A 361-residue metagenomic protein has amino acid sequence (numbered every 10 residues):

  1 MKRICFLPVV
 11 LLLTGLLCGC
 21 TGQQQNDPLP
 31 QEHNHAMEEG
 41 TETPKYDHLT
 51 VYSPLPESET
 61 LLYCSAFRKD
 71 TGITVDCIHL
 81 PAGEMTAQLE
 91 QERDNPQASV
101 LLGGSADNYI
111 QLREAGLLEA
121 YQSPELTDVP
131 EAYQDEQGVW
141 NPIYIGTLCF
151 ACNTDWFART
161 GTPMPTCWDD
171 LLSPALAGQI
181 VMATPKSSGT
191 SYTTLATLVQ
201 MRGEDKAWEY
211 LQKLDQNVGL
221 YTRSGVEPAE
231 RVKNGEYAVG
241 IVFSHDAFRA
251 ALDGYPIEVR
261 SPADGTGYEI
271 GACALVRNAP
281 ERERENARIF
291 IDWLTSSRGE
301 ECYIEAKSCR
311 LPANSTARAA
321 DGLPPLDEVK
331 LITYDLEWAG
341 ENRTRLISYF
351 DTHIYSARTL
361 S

Functional and structural regions predicted by a protein language model:
M1-H48, T359-S361: Short, low-complexity disordered leader/linker segments with a strong preference for bacterial N-terminal type II
G22, L29-Q111: Early extracytoplasmic/lumenal segment of secretory-pathway proteins
T50-L61, P96-E236: Extracytoplasmic ligand-binding site segments that recognize negatively charged/polar headgroups
D107-Q111, K233, A238-P256: A ligand-binding cleft/hinge motif common to bilobed small-molecule-binding domains
G146, Y210-D215, Y221-T222, D253-R277: Periplasmic-binding protein-like
A151-W156, A196, I270-E283, C302-E305: A bilobed periplasmic-binding-protein/Venus flytrap-type ligand-binding module shared by bacterial periplasmic
V276-Y334: Mature extracytoplasmic/periplasmic domains
I332-S361: Conserved C-terminal helix/tail region of periplasmic/extracytoplasmic solute-binding proteins
